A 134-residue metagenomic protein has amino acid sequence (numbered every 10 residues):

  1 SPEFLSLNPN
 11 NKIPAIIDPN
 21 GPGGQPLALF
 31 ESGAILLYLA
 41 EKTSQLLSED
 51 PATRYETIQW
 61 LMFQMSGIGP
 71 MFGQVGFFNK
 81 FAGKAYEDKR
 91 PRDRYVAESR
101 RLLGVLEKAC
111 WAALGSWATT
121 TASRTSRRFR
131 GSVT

Functional and structural regions predicted by a protein language model:
S1, A109, V133-T134: Short, intrinsically disordered, charge-balanced linker/junction segments flanking boundaries in proteins
S1-R92, A97: GST-like domain detector, emphasizing the conserved glutathione-binding G-site in the N-terminal thioredoxin-like
Q45, K108-T120: Surface-exposed helix-capping loop/turn segments at secondary-structure junctions
E56, E98-L102, R127: Charged catalytic carboxylate motif
G67, F72-G76, S116-T134: GST superfamily/GST-like fold recognition
R92-C110: Amphipathic alpha-helical packing segments from all-alpha helical-bundle domains
